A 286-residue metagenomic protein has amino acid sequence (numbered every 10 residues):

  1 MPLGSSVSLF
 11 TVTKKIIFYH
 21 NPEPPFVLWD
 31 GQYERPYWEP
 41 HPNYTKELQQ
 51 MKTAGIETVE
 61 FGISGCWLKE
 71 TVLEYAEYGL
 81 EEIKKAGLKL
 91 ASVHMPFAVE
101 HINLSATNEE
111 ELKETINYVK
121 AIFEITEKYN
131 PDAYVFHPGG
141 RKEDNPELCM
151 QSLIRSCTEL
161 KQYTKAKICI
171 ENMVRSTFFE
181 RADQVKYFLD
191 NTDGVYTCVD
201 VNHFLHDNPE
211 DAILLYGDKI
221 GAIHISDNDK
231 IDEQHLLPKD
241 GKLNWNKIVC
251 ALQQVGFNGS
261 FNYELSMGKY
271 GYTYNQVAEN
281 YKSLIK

Functional and structural regions predicted by a protein language model:
M1-A121, E127, T192, Y196 (+1 more regions): N-terminal pre-domain/capping segments
P22, T58-V59, V93, R155-K242: Acidic/histidine-rich catalytic cores of soluble enzymes
P36-N43, G62-A76, I102-N103, R141-L148 (+4 more regions): Acidic-and-aromatic substrate-binding clefts and catalytic sites of carbohydrate-active enzymes
E60-F61, A91-M95, N130-P138, F261-Y263: Short beta-strand segments at enzyme active-site cores
V72-Y78, L112, I116-V119, E147-C157 (+4 more regions): Charged helix-capping and loop-helix junction motifs
E82-A86, E100-Y196: Active-site acidic/histidine proton-transfer and metal-coordination neighborhood in alpha/beta enzyme cores
G271-K286: C-terminal helical cap(s) of enzyme catalytic domains, especially alpha/beta-barrels
